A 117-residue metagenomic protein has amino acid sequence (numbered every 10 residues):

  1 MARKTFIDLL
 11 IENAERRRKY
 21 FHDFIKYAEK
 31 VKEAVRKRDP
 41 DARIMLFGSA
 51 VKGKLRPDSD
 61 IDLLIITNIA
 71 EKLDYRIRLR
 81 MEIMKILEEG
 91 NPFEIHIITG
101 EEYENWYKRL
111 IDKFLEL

Functional and structural regions predicted by a protein language model:
M1-R43, V51-D58, T67-L117: Catalytic core of pol beta-like nucleotidyltransferases
I61-L63: Amphipathic, hydrophobic secondary-structure cores in small proteins
